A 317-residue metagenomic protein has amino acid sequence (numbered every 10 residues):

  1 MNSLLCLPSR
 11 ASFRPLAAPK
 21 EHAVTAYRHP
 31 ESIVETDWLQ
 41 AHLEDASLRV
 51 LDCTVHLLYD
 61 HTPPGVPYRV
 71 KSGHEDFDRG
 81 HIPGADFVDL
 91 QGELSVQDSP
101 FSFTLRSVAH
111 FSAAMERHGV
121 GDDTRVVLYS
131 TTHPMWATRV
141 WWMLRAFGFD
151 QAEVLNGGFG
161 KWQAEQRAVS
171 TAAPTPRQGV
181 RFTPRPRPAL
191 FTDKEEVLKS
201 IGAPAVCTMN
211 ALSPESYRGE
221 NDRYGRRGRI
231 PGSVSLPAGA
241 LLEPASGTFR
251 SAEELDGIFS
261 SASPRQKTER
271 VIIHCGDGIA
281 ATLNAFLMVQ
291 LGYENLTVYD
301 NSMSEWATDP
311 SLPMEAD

Functional and structural regions predicted by a protein language model:
L4-L7, F13-D317: Cytosolic catalytic domains that perform sulfur/thiol-centered chemistry
